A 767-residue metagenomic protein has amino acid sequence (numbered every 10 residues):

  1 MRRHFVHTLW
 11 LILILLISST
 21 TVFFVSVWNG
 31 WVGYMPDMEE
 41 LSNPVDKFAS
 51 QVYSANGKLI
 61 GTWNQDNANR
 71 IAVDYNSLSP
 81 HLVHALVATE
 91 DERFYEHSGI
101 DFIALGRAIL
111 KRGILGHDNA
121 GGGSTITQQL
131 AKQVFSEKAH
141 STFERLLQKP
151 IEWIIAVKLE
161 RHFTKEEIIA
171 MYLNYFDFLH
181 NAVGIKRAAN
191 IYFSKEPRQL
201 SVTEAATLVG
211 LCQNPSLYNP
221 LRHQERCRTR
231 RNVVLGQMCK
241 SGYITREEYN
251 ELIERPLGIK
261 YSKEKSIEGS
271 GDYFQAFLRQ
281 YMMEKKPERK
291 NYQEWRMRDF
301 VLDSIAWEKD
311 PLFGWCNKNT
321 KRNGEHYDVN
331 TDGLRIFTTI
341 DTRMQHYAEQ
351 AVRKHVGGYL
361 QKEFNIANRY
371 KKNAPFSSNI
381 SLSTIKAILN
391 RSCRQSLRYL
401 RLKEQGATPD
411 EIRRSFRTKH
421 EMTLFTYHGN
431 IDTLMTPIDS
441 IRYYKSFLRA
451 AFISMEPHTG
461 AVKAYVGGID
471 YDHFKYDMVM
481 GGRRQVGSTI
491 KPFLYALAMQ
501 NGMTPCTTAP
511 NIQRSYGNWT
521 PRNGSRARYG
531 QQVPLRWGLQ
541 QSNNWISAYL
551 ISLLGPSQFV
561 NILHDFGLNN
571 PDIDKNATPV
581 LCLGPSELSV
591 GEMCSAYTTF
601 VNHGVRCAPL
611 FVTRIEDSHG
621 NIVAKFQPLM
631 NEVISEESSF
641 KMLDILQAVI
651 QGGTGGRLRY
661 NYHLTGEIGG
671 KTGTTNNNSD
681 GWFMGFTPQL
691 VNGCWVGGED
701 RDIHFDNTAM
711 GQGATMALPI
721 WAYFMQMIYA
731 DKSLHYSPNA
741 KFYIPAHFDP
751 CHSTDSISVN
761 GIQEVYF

Functional and structural regions predicted by a protein language model:
M1-Y53, R93, G113, Y359: N-terminal type II signal-anchor transmembrane helix that functions as the membrane-insertion/stop-transfer segment
V27, L78, E90-D101, L115-N119 (+16 more regions): Bacterial peptidoglycan biogenesis and beta-lactam-recognition machinery
D46-A49, Y53-W307, F313-C316, K321-E325 (+4 more regions): Peptidoglycan glycan-strand catalytic modules in the bacterial/periplasmic cell-wall system
R70-L78, I336, Y444-A450, H473-F493 (+3 more regions): Short active-site loop at a secondary-structure junction that contains or immediately precedes the catalytic residue(s)
T125-I126, V134-S136, S141, R145 (+6 more regions): Active-site-adjacent helix/loop patches that line small-molecule binding or acyl-intermediate pockets
T245-G406, A527: Non-catalytic structural connector segments
P256, G481-L535, A608-V623: Short, glycine/proline-biased beta-turn/loop segments that scaffold the active-site neighborhood
T338, T342-G358, L389-E456, A461 (+4 more regions): A penicillin-recognizing enzyme superfamily signal
